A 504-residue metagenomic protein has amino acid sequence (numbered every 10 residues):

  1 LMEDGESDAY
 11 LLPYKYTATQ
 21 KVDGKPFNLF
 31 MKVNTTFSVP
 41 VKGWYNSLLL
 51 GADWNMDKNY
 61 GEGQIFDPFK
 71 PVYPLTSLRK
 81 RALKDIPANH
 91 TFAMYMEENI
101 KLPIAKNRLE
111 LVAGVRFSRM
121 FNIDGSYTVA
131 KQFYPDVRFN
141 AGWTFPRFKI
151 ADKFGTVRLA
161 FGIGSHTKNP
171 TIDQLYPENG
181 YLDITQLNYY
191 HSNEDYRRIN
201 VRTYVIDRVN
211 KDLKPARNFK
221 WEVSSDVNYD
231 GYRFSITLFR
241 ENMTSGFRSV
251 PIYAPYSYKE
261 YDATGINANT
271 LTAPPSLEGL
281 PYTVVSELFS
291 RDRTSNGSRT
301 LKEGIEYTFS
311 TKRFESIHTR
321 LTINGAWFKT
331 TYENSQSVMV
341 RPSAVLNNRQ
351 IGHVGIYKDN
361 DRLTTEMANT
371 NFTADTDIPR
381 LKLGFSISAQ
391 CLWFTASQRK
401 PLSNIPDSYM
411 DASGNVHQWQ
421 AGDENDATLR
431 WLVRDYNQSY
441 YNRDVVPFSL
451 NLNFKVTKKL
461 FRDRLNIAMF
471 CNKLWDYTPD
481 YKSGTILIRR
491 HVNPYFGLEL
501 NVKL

Functional and structural regions predicted by a protein language model:
L1-S126, G304-E306: Face-selective signature of the C-terminal outer-membrane beta-barrel domain
M2-K15, K58-A82, N179-D207, A254-E287 (+4 more regions): Surface-exposed loop/turn segments flanking beta-strands in extracellular/periplasmic regions
F27-V33, H90-M96, P135-A141, L159 (+6 more regions): Hydrophobic, lipid-facing positions within transmembrane beta-strands of outer-membrane proteins
S38-S47, K101-L109, F145-V157, R313-T322 (+3 more regions): Short loop/turn motifs that connect adjacent beta-strands in outer-membrane beta-barrel proteins
W54-Y60, V115-I123, W143-F145, I163-N169 (+12 more regions): Transmembrane beta-strands of outer-membrane beta-barrel pores
N55, D85-R233, T237-N242: Structural signature of Gram-negative outer-membrane beta-barrels, strongest in the C-terminal barrel of TonB-dependent
A105-K106, Y261-S403: Gram-negative outer-membrane beta-barrel transporters
M243, Q390-D435, P447-N451, K455-L504: C-terminal beta-signal and adjacent terminal beta-strands/loops of Gram-negative outer-membrane beta-barrel proteins
